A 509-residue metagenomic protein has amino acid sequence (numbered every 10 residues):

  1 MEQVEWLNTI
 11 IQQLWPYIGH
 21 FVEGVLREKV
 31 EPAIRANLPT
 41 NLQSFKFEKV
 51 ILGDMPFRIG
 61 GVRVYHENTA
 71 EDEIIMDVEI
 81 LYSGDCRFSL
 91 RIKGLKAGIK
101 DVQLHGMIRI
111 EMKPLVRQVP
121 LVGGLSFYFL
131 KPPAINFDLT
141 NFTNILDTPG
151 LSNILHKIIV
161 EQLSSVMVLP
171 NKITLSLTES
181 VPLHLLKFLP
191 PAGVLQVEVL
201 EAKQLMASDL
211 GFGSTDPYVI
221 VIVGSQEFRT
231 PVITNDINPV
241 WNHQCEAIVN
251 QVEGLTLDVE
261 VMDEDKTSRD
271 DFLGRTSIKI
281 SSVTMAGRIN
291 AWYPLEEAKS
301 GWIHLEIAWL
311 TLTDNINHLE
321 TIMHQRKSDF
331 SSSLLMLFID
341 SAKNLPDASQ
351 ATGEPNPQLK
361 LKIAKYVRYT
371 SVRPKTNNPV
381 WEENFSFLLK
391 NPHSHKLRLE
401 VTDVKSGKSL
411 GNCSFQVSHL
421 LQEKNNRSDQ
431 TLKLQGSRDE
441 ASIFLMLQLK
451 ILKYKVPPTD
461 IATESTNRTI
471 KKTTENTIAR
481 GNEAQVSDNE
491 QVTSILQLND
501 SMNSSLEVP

Functional and structural regions predicted by a protein language model:
M1-D216, I220-V223, E227-I233, H243 (+17 more regions): Eukaryotic endomembrane contact-site and trafficking scaffolds
N238-P239: SH3/SH3-like (including bacterial SH3b) beta-barrel domains that bind proline-rich motifs or cell-wall ligands
L273, N378-E382, G411-R438: Beta-rich interaction modules in large eukaryotic scaffold/regulatory proteins
M323, L335-L337: Intrinsically disordered, low-complexity Ser/Thr-enriched
A351, V372-K375: Intrinsic, low-complexity N-terminal interaction/targeting segments
L361-K362: RNase H-like (RuvC/DEDD) metal-dependent nuclease/polynucleotide-processing core
